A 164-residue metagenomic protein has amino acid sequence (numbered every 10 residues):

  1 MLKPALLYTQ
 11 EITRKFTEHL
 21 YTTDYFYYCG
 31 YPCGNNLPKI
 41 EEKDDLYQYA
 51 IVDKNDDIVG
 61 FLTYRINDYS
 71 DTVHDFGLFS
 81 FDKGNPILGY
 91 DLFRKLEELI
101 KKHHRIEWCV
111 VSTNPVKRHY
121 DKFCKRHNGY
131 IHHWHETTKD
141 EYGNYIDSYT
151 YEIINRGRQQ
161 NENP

Functional and structural regions predicted by a protein language model:
M1-I40, G157-P164: A short, well-structured alpha-helix characteristic of acyl/acetyltransferase catalytic modules
R14-E18, D91-K95, T150: Alpha-helical elements of Rossmann-like donor-binding domains used by nucleotide-donor carbohydrate transfer enzymes
F26-N85: Acetyl-CoA-dependent GNAT
L46, I146-T150: Short hydrophobic/aromatic beta-strand or adjacent loop that forms the aromatic wall/cage of a ligand/substrate-binding
N85-K101, R118: Conserved acetyl-CoA-binding loop-helix of GNAT-fold acetyltransferases
E107-K125: Conserved beta-strand-loop-alpha-helix junction that forms the acyl-donor binding cleft
H127-I146: Conserved catalytic-core motifs of GNAT/GCN5-like acyltransferases
